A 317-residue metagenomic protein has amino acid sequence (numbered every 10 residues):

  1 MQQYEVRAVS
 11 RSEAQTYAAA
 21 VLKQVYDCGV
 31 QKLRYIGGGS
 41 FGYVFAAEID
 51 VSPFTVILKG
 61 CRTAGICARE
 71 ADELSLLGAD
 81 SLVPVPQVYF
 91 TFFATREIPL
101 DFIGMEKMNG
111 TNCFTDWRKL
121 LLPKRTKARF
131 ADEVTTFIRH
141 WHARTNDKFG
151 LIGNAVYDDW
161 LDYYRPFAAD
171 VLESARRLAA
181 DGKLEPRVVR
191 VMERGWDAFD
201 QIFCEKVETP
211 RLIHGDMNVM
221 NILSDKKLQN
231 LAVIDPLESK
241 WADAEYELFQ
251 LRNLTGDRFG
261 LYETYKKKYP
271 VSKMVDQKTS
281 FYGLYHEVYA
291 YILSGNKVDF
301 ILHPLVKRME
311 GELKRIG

Functional and structural regions predicted by a protein language model:
M1-A8: Phosphate/pyrophosphate-binding loops and the adjoining catalytic core of nucleotide-dependent enzymes
V6, R190, K267, A290-G317: ATP/Mg2+ or Mg2+-diphosphate-binding catalytic cores that bind nucleotide phosphates or diphosphates via glycine-rich
S10-Y26, F93-R96, I103, K124-D132 (+3 more regions): An alpha-helical support segment within catalytic cores of ATP-dependent transferases
L33-A155: ATP-binding pocket architecture of kinase catalytic cores
I57-C61, Y89-F90, G153, L212-G215 (+3 more regions): Short beta-strand segments
T209-L212, N218-Q277: Active-site Asp-x-Gly
T279-Y289: Hydrophobic alpha-helical segments that form the core of small-molecule binding pockets and/or dimer interfaces
